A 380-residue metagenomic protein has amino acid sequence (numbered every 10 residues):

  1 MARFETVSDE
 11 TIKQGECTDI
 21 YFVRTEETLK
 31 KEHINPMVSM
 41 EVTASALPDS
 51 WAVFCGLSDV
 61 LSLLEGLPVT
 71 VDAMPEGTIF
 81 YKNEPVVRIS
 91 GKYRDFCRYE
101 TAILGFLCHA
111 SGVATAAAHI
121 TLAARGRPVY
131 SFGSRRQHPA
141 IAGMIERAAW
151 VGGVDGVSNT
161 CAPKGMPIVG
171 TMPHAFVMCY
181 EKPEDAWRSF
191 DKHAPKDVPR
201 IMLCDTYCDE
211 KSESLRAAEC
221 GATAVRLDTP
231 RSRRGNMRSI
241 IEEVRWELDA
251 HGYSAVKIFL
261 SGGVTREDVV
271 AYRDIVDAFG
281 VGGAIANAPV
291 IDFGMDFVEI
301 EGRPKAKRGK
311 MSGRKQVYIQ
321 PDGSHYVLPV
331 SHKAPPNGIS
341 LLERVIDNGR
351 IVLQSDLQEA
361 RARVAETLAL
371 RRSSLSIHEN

Functional and structural regions predicted by a protein language model:
M1-S90, R94: Flexible, solvent-exposed loop/hinge segments and secondary-structure transition points
M1-V23, E32-I34, D49-A52, G235-V256 (+1 more regions): Gly/Ser/Thr/Ala-enriched C-terminal appendages of enzymes
A2, D9, K13-E16, T78-F80 (+3 more regions): Buried, small/hydrophobic-residue-enriched core segments of structured protein domains
E27, P36-V42, P128, V198-R200 (+4 more regions): Structural beta-strand/beta-sheet cores of well-ordered domains, especially the beta-sheet scaffolds that support
H33-M37, L64-L67, K82, A124-R127 (+3 more regions): A generic structural signal for short, non-catalytic loop/turn and secondary-structure boundary residues
M74, L203-D205, F259-S261: Structural motif
